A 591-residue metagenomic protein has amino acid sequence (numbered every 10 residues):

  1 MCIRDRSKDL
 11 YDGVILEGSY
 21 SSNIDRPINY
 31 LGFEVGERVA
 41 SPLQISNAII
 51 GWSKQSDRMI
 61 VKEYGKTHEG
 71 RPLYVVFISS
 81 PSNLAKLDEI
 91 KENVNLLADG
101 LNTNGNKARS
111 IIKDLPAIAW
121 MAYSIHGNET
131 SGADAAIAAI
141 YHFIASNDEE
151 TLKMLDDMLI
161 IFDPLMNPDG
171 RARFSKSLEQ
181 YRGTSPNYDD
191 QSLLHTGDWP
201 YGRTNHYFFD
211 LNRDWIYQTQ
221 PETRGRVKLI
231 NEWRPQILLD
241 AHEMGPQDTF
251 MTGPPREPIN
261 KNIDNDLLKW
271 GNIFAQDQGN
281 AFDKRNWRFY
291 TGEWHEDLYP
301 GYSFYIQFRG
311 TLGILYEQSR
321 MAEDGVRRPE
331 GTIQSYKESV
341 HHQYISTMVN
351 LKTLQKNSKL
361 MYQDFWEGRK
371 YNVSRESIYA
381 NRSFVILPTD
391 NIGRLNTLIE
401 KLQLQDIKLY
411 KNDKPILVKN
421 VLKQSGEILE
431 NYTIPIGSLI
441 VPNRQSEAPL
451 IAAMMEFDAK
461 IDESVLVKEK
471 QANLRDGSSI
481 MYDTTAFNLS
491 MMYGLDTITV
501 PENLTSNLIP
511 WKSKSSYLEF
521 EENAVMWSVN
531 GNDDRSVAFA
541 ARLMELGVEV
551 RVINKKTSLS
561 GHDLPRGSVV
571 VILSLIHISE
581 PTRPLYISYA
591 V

Functional and structural regions predicted by a protein language model:
R4-T130, D134-M158, Y207, R213 (+10 more regions): Intrinsic-disorder/low-complexity accessory segments
L155-F174: Short, conserved secondary-structure transition motifs
M166-P168, E243-G245, R320: Active-site-proximal loop/turn and secondary-structure-junction residues that shape catalytic pockets, frequently
A172-Y188: Aromatic- and acidic-residue-enriched segments that line the glycan-binding/catalytic groove of carbohydrate-active
R173-L178, T252, A590-V591: Short aromatic-enriched loop/helix-cap "lid" or pocket-rim segments at secondary-structure transitions that line
Q191-F209: Aromatic- and acidic-residue-enriched carbohydrate-binding clefts of CAZyme catalytic domains
